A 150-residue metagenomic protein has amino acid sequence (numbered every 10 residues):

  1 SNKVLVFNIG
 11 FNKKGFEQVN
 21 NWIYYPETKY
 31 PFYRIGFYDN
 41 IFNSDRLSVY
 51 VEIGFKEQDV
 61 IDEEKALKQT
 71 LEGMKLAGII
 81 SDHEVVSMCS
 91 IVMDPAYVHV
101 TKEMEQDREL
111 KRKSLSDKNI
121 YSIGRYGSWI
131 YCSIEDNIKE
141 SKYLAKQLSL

Functional and structural regions predicted by a protein language model:
S1-E64, K68-G78, D107-L110: Mid-domain catalytic core of redox enzymes that form a hydrophobic substrate pocket/lid adjacent to a catalytic redox
V4, V19, I80-V92: A short coil-to-beta-strand element that immediately follows conserved catalytic motifs
K29, S81, S114-S116: Short, structurally constrained coil/turn elements that cap an alpha-helix or connect an alpha-helix to the following
F37, F42-D45, M93-W129: FAD-binding beta-loop-beta segment adjacent to the flavin cofactor pocket
V51, M88, I123: Hydrophobic residues at beta-strand termini and immediately following loops that shape nucleotide-binding pockets
K65-A66, E103, D136-I138: Short, glycine/charged-enriched secondary-structure capping and boundary segments
I120-S149: A conserved FAD-binding loop/helix module that cradles the flavin
